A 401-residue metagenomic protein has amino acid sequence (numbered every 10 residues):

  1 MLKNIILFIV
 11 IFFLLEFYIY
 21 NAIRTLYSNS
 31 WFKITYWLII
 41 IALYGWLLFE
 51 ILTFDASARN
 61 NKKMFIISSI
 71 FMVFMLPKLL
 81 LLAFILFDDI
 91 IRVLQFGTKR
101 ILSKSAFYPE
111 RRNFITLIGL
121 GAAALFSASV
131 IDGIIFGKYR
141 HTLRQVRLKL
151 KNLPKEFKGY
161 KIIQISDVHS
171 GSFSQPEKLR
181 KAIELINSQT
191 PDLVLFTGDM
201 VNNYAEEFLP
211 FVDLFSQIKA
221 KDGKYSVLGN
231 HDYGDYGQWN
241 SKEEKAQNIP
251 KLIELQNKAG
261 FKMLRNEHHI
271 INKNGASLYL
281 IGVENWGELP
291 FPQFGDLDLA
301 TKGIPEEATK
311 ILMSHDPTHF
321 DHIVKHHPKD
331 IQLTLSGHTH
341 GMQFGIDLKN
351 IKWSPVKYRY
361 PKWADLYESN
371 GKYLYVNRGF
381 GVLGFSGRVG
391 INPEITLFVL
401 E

Functional and structural regions predicted by a protein language model:
M1-K138: Non-catalytic terminal accessory segments
L2-F17, T25, T53-K62, E110 (+2 more regions): N-terminal active-site segment of His-dependent metallophosphoesterases
L15-N21, L48-K62, A123, Y139-R140 (+1 more regions): Acidic, His/Gly-rich catalytic cores of divalent-metal-dependent hydrolytic chemistry
R24, R59, K63, K78 (+12 more regions): Arginine residue identity/basic-tract feature
L153-E401: Soluble catalytic domains of enzymes that build or remodel membrane lipids, polysaccharides, and related
